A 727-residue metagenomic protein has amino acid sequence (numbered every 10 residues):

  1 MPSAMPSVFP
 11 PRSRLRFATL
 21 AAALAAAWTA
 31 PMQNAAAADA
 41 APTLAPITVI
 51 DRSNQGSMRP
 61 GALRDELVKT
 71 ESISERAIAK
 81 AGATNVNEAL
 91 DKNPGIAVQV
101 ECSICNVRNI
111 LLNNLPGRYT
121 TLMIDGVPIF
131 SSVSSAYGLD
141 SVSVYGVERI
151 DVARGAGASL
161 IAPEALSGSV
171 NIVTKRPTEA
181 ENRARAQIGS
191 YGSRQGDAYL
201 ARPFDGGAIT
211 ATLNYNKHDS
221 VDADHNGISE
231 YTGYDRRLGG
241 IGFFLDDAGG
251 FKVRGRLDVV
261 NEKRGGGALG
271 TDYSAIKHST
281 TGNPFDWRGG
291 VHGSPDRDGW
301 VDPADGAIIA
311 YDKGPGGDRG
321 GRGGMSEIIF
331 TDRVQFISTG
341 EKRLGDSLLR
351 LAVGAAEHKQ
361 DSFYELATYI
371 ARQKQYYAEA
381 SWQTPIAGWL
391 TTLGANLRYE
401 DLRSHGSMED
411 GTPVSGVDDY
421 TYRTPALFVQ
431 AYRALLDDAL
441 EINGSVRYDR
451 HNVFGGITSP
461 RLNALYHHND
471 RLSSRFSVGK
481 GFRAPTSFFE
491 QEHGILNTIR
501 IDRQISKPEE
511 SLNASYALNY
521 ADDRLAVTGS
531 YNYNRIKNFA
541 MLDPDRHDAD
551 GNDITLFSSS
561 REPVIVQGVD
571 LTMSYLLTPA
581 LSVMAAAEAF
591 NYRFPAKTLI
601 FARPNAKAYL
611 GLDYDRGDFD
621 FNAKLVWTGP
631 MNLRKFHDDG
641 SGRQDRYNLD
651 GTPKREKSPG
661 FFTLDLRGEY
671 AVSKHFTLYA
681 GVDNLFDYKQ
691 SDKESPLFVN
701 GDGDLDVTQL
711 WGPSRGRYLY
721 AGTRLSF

Functional and structural regions predicted by a protein language model:
M1, A434-L436, N532-R535, F557-G640: Gram-negative outer-membrane beta-barrel transporters
P2, K537, V583, P630-R634 (+2 more regions): C-terminal beta-signal and adjacent terminal beta-strands/loops of Gram-negative outer-membrane beta-barrel proteins
A37-A79, G117: Short, acidic, small-residue-rich periplasmic hinge/interaction motif at the N-terminus of Gram-negative outer-membrane
Q55-G56, A62, L67, N87-P128 (+1 more regions): Extracytoplasmic beta-strand/coil segments of soluble accessory domains associated with Gram-negative outer-membrane
V127-R154, K175: Short acidic/polar hinge/loop motifs at secondary-structure boundaries that mediate gating or recognition
N171, E179-A180, Q187, Y199-I328: Periplasmic-side early beta-strands and strand-to-turn transitions of outer-membrane beta-barrels
D246-N261, D296-G456, L465-H467, Y520 (+2 more regions): Face-selective signature of the C-terminal outer-membrane beta-barrel domain
P315, G323-Q335, Y420-Y422, R471-S473 (+6 more regions): Outer-membrane beta-barrel signature, preferentially recognizing the C-terminal barrel domain of Gram-negative
